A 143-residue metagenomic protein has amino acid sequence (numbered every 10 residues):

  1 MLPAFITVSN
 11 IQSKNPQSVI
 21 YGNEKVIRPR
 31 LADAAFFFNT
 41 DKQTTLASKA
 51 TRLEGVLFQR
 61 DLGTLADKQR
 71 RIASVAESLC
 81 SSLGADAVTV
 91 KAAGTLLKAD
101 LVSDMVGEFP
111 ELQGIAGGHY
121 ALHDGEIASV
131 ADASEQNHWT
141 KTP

Functional and structural regions predicted by a protein language model:
M1-P143: Amphipathic alpha-helical "coupling" segments that flank catalytic cores
